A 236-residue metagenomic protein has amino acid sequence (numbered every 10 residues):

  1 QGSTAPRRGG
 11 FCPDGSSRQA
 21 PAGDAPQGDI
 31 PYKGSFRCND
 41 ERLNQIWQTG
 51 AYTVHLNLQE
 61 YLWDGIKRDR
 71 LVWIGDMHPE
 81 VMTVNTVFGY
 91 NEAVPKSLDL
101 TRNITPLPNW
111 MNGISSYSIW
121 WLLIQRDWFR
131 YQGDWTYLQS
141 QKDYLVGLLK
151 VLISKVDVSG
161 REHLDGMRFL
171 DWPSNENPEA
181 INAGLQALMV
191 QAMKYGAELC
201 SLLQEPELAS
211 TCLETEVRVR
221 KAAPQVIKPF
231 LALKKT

Functional and structural regions predicted by a protein language model:
Q1-R7, D14: Noncatalytic modules at the cell exterior or secretory-pathway interfaces, chiefly beta-strand-rich lectin/adhesion
F11, G15-S16, A20-T49, H55-L56 (+5 more regions): Active-site acid/base region of carbohydrate-active enzymes
T101: Extended substrate-binding grooves/exosites of carbohydrate-active enzymes
L107: Active-site-adjacent loop/helix surface patches within enzyme catalytic domains that shape the substrate-binding cleft
